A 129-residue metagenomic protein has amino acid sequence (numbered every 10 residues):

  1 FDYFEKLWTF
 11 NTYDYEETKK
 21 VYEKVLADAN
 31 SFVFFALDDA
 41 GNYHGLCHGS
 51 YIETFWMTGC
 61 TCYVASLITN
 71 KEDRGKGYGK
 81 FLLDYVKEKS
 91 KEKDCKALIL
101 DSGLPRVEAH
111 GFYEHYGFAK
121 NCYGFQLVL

Functional and structural regions predicted by a protein language model:
D2-G59, V128: Acetyl-CoA-dependent GNAT
F34, H44-G49, C62, L67 (+2 more regions): Conserved GNAT-family N-acetyltransferase fold
I52, N70, R74, G103: Residue-level recognition of the GNAT/N-acetyltransferase active site
E53-V64, R74, N121: A conserved beta-turn-beta hairpin within the catalytic core of GNAT-like acetyltransferases that forms part
T69, G75-E88, H115: Conserved acetyl-CoA-binding loop-helix of GNAT-fold acetyltransferases
L83, S90-S102: Conserved GNAT acetyl-CoA-binding A-motif
I99-A109, Q126-V128: Conserved beta-strand-loop-alpha-helix junction that forms the acyl-donor binding cleft
E108-N121: Short acidic, glycine/proline-enriched helix-loop-strand junctions
